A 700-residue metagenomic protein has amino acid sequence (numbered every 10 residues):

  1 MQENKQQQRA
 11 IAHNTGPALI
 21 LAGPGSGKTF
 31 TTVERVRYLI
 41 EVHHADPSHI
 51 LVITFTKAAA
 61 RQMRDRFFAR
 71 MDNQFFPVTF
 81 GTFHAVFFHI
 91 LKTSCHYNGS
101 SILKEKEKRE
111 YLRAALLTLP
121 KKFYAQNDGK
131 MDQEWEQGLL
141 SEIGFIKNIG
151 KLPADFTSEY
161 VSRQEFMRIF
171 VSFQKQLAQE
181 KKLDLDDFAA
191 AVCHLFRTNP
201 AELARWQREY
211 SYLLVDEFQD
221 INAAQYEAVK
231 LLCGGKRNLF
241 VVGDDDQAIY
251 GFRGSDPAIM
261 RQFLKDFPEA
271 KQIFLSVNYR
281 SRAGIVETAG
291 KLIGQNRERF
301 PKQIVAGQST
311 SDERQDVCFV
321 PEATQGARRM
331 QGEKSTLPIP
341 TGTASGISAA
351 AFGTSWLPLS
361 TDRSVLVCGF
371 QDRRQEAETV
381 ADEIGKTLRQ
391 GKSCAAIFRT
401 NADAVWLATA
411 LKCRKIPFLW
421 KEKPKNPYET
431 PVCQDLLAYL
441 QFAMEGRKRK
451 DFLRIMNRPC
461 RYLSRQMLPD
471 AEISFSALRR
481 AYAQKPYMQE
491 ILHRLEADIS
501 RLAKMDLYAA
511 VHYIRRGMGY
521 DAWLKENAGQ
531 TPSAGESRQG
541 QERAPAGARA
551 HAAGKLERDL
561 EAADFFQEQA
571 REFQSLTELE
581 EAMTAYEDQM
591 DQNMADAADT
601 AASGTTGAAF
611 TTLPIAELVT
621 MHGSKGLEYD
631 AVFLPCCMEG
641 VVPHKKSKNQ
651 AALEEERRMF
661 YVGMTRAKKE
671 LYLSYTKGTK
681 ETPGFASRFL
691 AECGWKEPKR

Functional and structural regions predicted by a protein language model:
M1-A12, G16-I20, L51, A59 (+4 more regions): Conserved helicase NTPase motor core
M1-N98, A204, A258, E287-G290 (+1 more regions): P-loop NTPase Walker
I20, P24-T32, V36, E269-K271 (+2 more regions): Helicase P-loop NTPase motor core
V36, R363, C413-I416, P424-P459: Conserved short internal alpha-helix adjacent to the catalytic or cofactor-binding core of large enzyme scaffolds
F75-P77, C95-D186, Y210, Q272-F274 (+3 more regions): ATP-hydrolysis module of ASCE/P-loop NTPase motor domains, specifically the Walker B Asp-Glu catalytic pair
T79-H89, L214-E217, V242, T400 (+5 more regions): Conserved helicase core region in the C-terminal RecA-like lobe
L337, T343, Q390, R480-G623 (+3 more regions): Accessory C-terminal helicase-associated subdomains
L453-F475: Helix-hairpin-helix
